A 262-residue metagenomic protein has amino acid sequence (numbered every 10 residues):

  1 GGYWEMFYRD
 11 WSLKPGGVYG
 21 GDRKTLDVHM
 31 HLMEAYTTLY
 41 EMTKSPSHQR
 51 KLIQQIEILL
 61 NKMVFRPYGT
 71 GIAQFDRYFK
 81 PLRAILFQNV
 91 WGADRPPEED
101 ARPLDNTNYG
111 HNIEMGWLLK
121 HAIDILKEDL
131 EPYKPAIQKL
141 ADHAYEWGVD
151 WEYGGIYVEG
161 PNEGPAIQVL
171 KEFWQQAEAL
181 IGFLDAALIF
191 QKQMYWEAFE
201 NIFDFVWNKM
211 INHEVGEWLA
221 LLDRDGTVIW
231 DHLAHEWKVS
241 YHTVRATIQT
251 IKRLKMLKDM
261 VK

Functional and structural regions predicted by a protein language model:
G1-K262: Glycan-recognition and catalytic cores of secretory/periplasmic carbohydrate-active enzymes
